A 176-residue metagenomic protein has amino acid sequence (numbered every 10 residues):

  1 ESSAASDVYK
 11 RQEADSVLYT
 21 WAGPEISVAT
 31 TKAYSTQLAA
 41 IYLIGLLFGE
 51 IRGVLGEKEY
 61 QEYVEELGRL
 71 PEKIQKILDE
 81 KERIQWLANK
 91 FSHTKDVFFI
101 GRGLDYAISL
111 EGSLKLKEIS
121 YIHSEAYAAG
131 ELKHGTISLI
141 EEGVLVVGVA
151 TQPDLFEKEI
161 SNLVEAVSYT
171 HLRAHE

Functional and structural regions predicted by a protein language model:
E1, I100-G101, A150-T151: Small/polar loops that bind or transfer phosphate-bearing groups
E1, I108, L155-K158: Secondary-structure boundary/capping motif
E1-A5, Y9, H171, E176: Single conserved hydrophobic/aromatic residue that forms the stacking wall/gate of nucleotide- or nucleobase-binding
S6, H134-E165: Glycine-rich, anion-gripping cofactor-binding loops and their flanking helix/strand elements in enzyme active sites
K10-R11, S27: Switch/connector loops and helix/strand junctions flanking conserved nucleotide-binding motifs in nucleotide-processing
R11, A166-S168: Anion (oxyanion) recognition and catalysis
Q12, E111, K158-S161: Generic recognition of short, well-ordered alpha-helical segments
S16-L145: Active-site phosphate/pyrophosphate-binding segments
